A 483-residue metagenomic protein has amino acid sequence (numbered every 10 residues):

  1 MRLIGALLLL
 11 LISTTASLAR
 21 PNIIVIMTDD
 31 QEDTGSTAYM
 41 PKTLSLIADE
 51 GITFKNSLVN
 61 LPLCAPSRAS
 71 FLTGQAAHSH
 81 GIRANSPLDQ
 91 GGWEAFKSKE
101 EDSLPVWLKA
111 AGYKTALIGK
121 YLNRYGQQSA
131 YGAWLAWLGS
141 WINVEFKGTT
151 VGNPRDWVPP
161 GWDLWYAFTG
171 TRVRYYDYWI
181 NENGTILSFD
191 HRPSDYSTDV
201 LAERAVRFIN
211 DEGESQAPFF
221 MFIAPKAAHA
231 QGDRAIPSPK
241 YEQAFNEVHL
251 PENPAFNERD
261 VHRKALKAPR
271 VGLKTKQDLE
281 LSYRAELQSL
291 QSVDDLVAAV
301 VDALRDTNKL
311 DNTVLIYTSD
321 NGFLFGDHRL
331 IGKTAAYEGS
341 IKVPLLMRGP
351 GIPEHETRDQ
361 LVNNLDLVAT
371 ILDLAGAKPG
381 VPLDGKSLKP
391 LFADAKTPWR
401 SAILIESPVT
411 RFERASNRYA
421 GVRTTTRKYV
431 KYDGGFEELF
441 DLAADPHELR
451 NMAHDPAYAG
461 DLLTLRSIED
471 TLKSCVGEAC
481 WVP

Functional and structural regions predicted by a protein language model:
M1-L7: Sec-dependent signal peptide recognition, specifically the positively charged N-region followed immediately by
S13-T14: N-terminal signal peptide c-region/cleavage motif recognized by signal peptidases
R20-I24, D49-K55, P66, S79 (+6 more regions): Loop/turn elements at helix/coil->beta-strand transitions in domains of secreted/extracellular proteins
N22, A38-D49, S67-S70, K99 (+15 more regions): Extracytoplasmic/secreted proteins, especially bacterial periplasmic and envelope-associated proteins
V25-I26, E32-L117, G126-G132, A136-T150 (+3 more regions): Active-site segment of extracytoplasmic enzymes that catalyze sulfate/phosphate-ester chemistry
T28-T37, P62, S140, V144-K147 (+8 more regions): Active-site-proximal cap/lid insertion segments
P105, N153-P154, F208-D211, R418-K431: Short, surface-exposed beta-strand/loop micro-motifs that present aromatic residues
S129-A130, P160-R172, N321-D327, L365-V368 (+4 more regions): C-terminal cap/loop subdomain of S1 sulfatases and analogous C-terminal strand-loop tails that border
